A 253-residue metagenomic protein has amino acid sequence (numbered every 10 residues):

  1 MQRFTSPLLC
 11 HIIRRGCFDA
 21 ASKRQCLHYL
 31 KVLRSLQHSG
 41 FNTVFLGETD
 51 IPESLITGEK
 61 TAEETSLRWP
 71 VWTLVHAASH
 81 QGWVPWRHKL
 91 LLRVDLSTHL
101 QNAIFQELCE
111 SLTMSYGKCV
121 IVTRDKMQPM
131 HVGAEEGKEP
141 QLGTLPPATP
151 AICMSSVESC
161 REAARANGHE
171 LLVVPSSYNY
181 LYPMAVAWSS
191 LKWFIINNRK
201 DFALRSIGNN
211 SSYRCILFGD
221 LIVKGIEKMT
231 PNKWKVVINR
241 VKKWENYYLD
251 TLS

Functional and structural regions predicted by a protein language model:
M1-S253: Short functional hotspots at interaction and active-site rims
